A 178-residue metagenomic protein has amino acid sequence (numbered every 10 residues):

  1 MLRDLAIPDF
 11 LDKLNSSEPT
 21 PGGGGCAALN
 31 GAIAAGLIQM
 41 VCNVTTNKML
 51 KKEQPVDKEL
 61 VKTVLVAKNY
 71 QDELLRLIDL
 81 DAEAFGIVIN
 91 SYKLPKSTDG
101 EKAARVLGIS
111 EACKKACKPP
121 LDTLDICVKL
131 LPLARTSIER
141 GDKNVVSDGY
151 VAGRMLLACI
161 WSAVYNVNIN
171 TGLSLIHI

Functional and structural regions predicted by a protein language model:
L2-T20: Short, hydrophobic/aliphatic alpha-helical segments
R3-L5, T45, D122, I169-G172: Polytopic transmembrane helical bundles with strong interfacial aromatic enrichment
F10, I33-M40, L77, A84 (+3 more regions): Amphipathic, well-ordered alpha-helical segments in soluble domains
S16-Q39, V145-A163: Conserved phosphate/anionic-ligand binding catalytic regions in large, soluble enzymes, centered on
V41-K52: Transmembrane signal-anchor/signal-peptide helices with a preference for the extracytoplasmic
L50-I89: A structural-propensity feature for long, helix-poor, extended segments
D81-R154, A158: Amphipathic alpha-helical interface segments
I176-I178: Conserved small/polar residues in nucleotide/adenosyl-binding loops
